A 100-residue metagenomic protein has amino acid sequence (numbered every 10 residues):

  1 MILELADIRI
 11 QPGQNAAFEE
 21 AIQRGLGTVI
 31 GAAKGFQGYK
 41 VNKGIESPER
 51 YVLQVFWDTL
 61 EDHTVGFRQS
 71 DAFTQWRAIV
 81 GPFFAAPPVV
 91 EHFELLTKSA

Functional and structural regions predicted by a protein language model:
I2, K40-E49, Q75-A100: Glycine-rich beta-strand-turn "strand-cap" elements at beta-sheet edges
L3-I8: Active-site-flanking beta-strand signature of metal-NTP-handling nucleotidyl enzymes and homologous cyclase-like
R9, N42, Q54-F56: Short hydrophobic/aromatic beta-strand micro-patches that form the beta-sheet surface supporting nucleotide- or nucleic
R9-I22: Short, surface-exposed ligand-recognition loops at beta-strand->loop->(often short) alpha-helix junctions that present
P12-Q14, I45-S47, T59-E61: Feature marks short, surface-exposed loop/turn motifs that line or immediately flank catalytic pockets and channel
A16, E61-H63, K98-A100: Residue-level signal for secondary-structure boundary sites
R24-F36, F56-V89: An amphipathic, aromatic/His-enriched active-site/gating alpha helix that lines ligand/cofactor pockets
